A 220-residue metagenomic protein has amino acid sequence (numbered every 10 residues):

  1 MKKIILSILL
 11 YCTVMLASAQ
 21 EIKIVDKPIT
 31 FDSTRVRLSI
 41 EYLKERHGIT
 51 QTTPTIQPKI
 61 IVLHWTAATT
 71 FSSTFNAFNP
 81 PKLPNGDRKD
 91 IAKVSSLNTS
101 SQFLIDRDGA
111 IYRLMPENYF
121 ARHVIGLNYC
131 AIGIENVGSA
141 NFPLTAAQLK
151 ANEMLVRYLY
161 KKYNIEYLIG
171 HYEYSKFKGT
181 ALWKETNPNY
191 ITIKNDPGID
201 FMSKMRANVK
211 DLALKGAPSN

Functional and structural regions predicted by a protein language model:
M1-E21, K178: Bacterial Sec-dependent N-terminal signal peptides
Q20-H123: N-terminal catalytic cores of peptidoglycan-degrading enzymes
Q20-R37, S139-N220: Basic/polar, cationic surfaces and motifs that engage anionic cell-wall and phosphate/carboxylate ligands
P54-I56, S96, L127, N141-L149: Solvent-exposed, acidic/flexible segments
L63, I134, H171: Conserved, mostly hydrophobic/aromatic
F120, A131-L144: Substrate-binding clefts and substrate-entry loops adjacent to catalytic sites of polymer-processing enzymes acting on
